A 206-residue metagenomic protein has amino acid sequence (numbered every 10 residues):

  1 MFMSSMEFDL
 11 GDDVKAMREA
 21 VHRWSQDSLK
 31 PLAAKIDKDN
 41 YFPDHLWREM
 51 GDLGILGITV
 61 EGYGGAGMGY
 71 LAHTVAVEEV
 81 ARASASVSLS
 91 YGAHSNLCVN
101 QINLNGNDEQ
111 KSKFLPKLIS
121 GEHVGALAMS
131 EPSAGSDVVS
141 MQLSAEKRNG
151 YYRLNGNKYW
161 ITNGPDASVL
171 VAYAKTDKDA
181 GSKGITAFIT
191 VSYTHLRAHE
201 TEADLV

Functional and structural regions predicted by a protein language model:
M1-G92, E109-K113, K117-S120, V124: Amphipathic, small/basic residue-rich leader segments at the start of a protein or domain
V77, V99-I102, L115, V171 (+1 more regions): Conserved protein kinase catalytic domain
L89-E109, G135-V138: N-terminal glycine-rich flavin-associated loop
K111, S133-V138, I161-G164, A180: Short, well-ordered, mixed-charge alpha-helical segments that flank or form enzyme active sites
L143-E146: A structural signal for short hydrophobic beta-strand segments in well-ordered beta-sheet cores
Y151, N155-L196: A short core secondary-structure module
H195-V206: Single conserved hydrophobic/aromatic residue that forms the stacking wall/gate of nucleotide- or nucleobase-binding
